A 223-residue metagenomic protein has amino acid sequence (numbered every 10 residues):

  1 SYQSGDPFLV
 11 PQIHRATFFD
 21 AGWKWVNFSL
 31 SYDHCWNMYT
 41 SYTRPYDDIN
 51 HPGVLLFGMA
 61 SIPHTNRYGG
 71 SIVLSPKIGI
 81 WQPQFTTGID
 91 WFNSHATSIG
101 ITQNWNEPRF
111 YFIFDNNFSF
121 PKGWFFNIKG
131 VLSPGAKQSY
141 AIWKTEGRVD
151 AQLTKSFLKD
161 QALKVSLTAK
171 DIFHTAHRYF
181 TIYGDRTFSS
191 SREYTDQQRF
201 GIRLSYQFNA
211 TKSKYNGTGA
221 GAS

Functional and structural regions predicted by a protein language model:
S1, Y32, M38-D47, H95-Q103 (+4 more regions): Outer-membrane beta-barrel translocator domains and adjoining extracellular loop/strand segments of Gram-negative
S4-D6, V10, N27-T86, H95-E107 (+1 more regions): Outer membrane beta-barrel strand-and-loop segments of large Gram-negative receptors, especially TonB-dependent
I13-T17, G22-K24, H34, H64-Y68 (+3 more regions): Residues that define the transmembrane beta-barrel architecture of outer-membrane proteins
T17-W23, G70-P76, I89, F112-F118 (+3 more regions): Residues on the lipid-exposed face of transmembrane beta-strands in outer-membrane beta-barrel proteins
W23-W25, Y32-M38, P76-I80, I89-H95 (+3 more regions): Transmembrane beta-strands of outer-membrane beta-barrel pores
W25-F28, G79-F85, K122-N127, K159-V165 (+2 more regions): Repeated loop/turn-to-beta-strand initiation elements of outer-membrane beta-barrel proteins
T87-S94, R109-D160, K170-F173, T181-I182 (+1 more regions): C-terminal beta-barrel architecture of Gram-negative outer-membrane proteins
F157-S223: C-terminal beta-signal and adjacent terminal beta-strands/loops of Gram-negative outer-membrane beta-barrel proteins
